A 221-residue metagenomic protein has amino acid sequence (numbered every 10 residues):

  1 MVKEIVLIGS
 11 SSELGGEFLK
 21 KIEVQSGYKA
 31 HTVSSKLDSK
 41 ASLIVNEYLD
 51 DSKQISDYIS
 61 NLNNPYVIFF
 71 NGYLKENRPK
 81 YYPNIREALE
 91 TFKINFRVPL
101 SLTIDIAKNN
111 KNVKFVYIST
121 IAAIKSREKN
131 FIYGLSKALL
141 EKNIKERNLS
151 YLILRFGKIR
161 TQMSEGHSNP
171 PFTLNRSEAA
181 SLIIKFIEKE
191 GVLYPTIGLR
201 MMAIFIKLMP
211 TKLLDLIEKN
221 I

Functional and structural regions predicted by a protein language model:
L7-E23: N-terminal Rossmann NAD(P)H-binding glycine-rich loop of SDR-like oxidoreductase domains
S35-K53: Rossmann-fold cofactor-recognition segment
I68-N77, S119: Conserved NAD(P)H cofactor-binding loop of Rossmann-fold oxidoreductase domains
N77-K93: Short alpha-helical oligomerization interface
V116-L139, K145: Catalytic loop of short-chain dehydrogenase/reductase
R147-G198: SDR active-site lid
L182-I221: C-terminal tail/cap regions
